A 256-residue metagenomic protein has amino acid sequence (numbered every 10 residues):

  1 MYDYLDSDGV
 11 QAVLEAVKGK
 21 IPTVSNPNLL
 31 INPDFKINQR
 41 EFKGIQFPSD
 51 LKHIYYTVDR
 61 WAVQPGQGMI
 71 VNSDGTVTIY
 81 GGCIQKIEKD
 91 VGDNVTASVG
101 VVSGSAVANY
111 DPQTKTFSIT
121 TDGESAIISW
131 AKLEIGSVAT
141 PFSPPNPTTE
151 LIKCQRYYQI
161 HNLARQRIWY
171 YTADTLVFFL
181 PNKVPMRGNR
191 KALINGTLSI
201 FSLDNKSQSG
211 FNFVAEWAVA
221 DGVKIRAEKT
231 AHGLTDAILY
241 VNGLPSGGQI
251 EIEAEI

Functional and structural regions predicted by a protein language model:
Y4, D8, L14-I256: Extracellular and organelle-lumenal recognition/adhesion modules and their flexible linkers in secreted
